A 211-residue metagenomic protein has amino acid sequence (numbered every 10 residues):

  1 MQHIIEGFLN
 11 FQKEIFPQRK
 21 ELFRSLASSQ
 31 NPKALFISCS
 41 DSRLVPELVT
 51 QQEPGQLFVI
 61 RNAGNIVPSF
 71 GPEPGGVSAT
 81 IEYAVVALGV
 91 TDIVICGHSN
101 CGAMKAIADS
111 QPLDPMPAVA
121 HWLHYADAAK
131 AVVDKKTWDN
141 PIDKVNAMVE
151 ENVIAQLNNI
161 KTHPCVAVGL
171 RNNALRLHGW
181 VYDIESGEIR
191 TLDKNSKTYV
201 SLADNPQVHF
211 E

Functional and structural regions predicted by a protein language model:
M1-P32, N65-T91, G102-E211: Divalent-metal-activated hydrolytic enzyme cores
R24-S29, A34, S38, L48-Q51: Short secondary-structure boundary/capping segments within folded domains
K33-F36, Q56-F58, T91-V94: Structural motif
I37-C39, R61, V94-H98, H178-D183: Short beta-strand segments
D41-R43, H98-A103: Gly/Ser/Thr-rich loops at beta-strand to alpha-helix junctions that form or flank small-molecule/cofactor-binding
R43-A63: Catalytic core of membrane glycerolipid acyltransferases/transacylases, capturing the structured, soluble-facing
